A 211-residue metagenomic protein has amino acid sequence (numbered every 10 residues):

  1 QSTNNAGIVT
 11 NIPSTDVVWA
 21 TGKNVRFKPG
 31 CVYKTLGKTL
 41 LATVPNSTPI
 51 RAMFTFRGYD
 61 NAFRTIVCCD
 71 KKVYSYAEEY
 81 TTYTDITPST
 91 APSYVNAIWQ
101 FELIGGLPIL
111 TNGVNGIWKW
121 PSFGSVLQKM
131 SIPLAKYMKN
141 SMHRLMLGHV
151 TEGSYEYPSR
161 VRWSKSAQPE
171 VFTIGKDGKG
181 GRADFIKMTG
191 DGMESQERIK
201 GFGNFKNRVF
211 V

Functional and structural regions predicted by a protein language model:
Q1-V211: Recognizes the extracellular SEMA beta-propeller fold with strongest preference for semaphorin/plexin SEMA domains
